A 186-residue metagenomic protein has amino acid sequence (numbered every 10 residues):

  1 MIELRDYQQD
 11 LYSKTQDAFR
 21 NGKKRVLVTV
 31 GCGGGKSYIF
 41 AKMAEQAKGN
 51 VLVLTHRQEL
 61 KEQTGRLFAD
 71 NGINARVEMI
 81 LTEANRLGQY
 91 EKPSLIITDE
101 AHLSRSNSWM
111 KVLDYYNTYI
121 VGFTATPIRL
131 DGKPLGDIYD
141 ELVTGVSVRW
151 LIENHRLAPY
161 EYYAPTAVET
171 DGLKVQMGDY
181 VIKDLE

Functional and structural regions predicted by a protein language model:
M1-L27: Conserved pre-motif I regulatory segment
N21-M43: Walker A/P-loop
K42, Q46, K111: Active-site signature of alpha/beta-hydrolase-fold catalytic machinery across serine- and Asp/Cys-nucleophile hydrolases
N50, N74, K92-L95, Y116-V121: Loop/turn-to-beta-strand initiation segments
L54-P93: Inter-Walker segment of RecA-like/P-loop motor cores
D99-E100: Walker B catalytic acidic pair
L103-E161: Post-DEXD/H (motif II) to motif III coupling segment of the RecA-like Helicase ATP-binding lobe
L142-E186: Conserved interdomain linker/interface between the two RecA-like ATPase lobes of SF2 helicase motors
